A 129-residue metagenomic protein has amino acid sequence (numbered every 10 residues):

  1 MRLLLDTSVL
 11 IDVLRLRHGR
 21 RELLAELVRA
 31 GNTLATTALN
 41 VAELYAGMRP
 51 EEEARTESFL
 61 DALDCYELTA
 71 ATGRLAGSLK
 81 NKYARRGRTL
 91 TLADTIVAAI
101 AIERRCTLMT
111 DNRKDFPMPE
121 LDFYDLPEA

Functional and structural regions predicted by a protein language model:
M1-T36, Y45-D61, A129: Short, well-structured N-terminal submotif of metal-dependent ribonuclease cores
V9-L10, N40, T72, I96-V97 (+1 more regions): Alpha-helix capping/helix-boundary segments
L10-I11, A42-Y45, P117, Y124: Nucleotide phosphate-binding site architecture
A42, L63-R85: Acidic catalytic patch
R88-L90: Donor nucleotide-sugar recognition loop
A98-A129: Acidic, PIN/NYN-like endoribonuclease modules and their adjacent C-terminal/linker elements
